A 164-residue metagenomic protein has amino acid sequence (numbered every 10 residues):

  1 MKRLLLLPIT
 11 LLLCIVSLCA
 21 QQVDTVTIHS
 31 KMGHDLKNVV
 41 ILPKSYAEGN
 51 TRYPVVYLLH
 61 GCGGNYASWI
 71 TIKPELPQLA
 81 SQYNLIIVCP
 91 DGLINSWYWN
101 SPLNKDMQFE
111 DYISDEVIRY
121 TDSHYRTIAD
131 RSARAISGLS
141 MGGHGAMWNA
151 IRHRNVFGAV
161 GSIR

Functional and structural regions predicted by a protein language model:
M1-V23: Bacterial Sec-dependent N-terminal signal peptides
A20-R164: Non-catalytic cap/lid and distal C-terminal segments of serine-dependent acyl enzymes
